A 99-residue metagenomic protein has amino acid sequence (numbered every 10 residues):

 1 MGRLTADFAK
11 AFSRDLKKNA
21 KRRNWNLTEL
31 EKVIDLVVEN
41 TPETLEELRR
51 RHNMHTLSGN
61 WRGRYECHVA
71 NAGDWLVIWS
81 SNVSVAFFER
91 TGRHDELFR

Functional and structural regions predicted by a protein language model:
M1-D74, S81-F87, H94-R99: Basic, Lys/Arg-enriched alpha-helical interface segments
